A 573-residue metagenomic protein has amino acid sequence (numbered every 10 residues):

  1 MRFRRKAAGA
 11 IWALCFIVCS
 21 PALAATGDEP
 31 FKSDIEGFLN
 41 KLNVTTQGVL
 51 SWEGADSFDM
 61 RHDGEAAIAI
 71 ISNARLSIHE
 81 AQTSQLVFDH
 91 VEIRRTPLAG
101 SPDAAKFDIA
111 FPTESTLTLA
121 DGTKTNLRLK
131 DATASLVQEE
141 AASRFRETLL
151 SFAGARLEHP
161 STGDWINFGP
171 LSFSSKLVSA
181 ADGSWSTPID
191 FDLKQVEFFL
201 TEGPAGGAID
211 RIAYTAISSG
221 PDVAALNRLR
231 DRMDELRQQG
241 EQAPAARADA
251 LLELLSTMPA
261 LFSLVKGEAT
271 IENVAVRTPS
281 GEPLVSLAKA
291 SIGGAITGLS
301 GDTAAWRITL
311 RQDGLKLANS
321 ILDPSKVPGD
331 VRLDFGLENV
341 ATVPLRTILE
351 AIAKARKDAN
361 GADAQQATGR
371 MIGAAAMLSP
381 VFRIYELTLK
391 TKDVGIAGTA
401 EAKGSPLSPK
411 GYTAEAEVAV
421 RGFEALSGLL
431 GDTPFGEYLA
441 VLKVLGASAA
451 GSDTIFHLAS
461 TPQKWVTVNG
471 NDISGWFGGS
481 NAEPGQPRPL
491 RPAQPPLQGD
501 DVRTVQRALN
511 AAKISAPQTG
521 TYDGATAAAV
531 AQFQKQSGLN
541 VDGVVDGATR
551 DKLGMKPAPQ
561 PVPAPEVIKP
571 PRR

Functional and structural regions predicted by a protein language model:
M1-I11: Bacterial N-terminal signal peptides that target proteins for export
I11-P21: Bacterial N-terminal signal peptides
A25-G485, P570: Glycine-rich, small/hydroxylated-residue low-complexity segments
A482-G520, Q560-P561, I568-P571: Acidic, Ser/Thr/Pro/Gly-enriched interdomain connector segments
V530-F533: Conserved hydrophobic/aromatic packing and binding residues within compact polymer-binding modules
S537: Conserved micro-motifs of the catalytic ATP-binding
